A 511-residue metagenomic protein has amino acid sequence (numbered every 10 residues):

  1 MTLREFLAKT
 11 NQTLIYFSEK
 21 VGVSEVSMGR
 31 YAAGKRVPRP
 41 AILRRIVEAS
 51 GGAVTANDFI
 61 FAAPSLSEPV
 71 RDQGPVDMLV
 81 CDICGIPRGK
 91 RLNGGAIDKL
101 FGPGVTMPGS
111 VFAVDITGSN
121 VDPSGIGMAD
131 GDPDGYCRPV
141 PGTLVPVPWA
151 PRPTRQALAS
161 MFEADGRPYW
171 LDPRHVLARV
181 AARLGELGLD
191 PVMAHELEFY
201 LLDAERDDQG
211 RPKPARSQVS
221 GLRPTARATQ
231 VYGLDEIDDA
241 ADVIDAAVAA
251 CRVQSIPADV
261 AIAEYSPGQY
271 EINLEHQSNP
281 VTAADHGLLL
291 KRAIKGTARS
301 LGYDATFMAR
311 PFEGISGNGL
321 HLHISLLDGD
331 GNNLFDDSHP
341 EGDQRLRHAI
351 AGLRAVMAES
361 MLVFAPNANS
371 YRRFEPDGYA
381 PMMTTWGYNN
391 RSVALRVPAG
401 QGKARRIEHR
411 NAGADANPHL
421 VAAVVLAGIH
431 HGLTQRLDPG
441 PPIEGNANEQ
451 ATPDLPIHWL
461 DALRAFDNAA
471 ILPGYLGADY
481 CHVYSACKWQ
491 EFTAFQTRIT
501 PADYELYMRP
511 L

Functional and structural regions predicted by a protein language model:
M1-V21, R44, E48, V54-F61 (+1 more regions): A short, Lys/Arg-rich alpha-helix, primarily the initiator
G22-P38: Recognition helix of helix-turn-helix/homeodomain-like DNA-binding domains that insert into the DNA major groove
K35-A49: Short, basic-rich loop-to-helix N-cap that marks the start of a DNA-contacting helix
S67-V260, T282, A451-L511: ATP/Mg2+-dependent ligation/transfer catalytic cores
E68-P153, A157-G185, P280-I443, A447-T452: Active-site capping/gating regions of soluble enzymes
V192-Y200, S217-L234, Q254-N273, A305-H321 (+1 more regions): Core alpha/beta catalytic barrel or barrel-like domain that forms the active/cofactor pocket in diverse metabolic
V231, D235-D259, I272-N279, K291-F307 (+1 more regions): Accessory "access/gating" subregions that flank catalytic or transport cores
